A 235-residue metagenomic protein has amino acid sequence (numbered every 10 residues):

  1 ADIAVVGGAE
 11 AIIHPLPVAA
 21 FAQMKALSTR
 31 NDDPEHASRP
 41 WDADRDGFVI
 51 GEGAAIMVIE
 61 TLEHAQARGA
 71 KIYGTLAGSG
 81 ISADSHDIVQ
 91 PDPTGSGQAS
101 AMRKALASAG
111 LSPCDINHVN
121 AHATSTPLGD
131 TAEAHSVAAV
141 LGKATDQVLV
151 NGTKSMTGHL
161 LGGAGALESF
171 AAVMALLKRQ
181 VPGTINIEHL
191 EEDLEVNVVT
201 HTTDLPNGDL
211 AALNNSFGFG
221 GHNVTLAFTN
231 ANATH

Functional and structural regions predicted by a protein language model:
A1-H64, A164-H235: Conserved beta-strand-centric core segments of catalytic alpha/beta enzyme folds
A4-A9, K71-S79, C114-A121, V148-K154 (+1 more regions): Beta-strand segments within the central parallel beta-sheet cores of soluble alpha/beta enzyme folds
A9-V18, P113-G129: Conserved beta-ketoacyl condensing-enzyme motif
D32-A109, H118, A233-T234: Condensing-enzyme catalytic core mediating Claisen C-C bond formation in acyl metabolism
G69, A109-S112, L141-D146: Short helix-capping segments at alpha-helix termini
H86-Q98, T124-L141, D146, L160-L167: Short glycine/threonine-rich loop-to-helix capping motif typified by GTGT followed within a few residues by an Asp-Pro
A101-A109, S136, V140, A172 (+1 more regions): Stable alpha-helical structural segments in soluble proteins, enriched in small hydrophobic residues
T153-M156, S216: Glycine-rich, charge-dense phosphate/pyrophosphate-binding loop(s) and the adjacent flexible "lid"/catalytic subdomain
